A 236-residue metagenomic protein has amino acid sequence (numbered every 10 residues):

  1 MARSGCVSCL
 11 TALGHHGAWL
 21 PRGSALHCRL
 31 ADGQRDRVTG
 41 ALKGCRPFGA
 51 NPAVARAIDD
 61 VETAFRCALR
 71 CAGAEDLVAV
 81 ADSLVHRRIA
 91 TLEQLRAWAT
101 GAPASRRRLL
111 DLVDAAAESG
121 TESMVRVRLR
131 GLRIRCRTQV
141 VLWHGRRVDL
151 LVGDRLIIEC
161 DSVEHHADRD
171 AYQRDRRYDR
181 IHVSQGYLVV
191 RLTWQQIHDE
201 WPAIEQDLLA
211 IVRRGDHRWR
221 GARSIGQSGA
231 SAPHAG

Functional and structural regions predicted by a protein language model:
M1-A104, L109, R213-G236: Short gly/ser-rich loop at a beta-strand->alpha-helix junction or flexible surface loop bordering the NTP-binding
V85-G236: Surface segments flanking catalytic/ligand-binding clefts of nucleic-acid enzymes
